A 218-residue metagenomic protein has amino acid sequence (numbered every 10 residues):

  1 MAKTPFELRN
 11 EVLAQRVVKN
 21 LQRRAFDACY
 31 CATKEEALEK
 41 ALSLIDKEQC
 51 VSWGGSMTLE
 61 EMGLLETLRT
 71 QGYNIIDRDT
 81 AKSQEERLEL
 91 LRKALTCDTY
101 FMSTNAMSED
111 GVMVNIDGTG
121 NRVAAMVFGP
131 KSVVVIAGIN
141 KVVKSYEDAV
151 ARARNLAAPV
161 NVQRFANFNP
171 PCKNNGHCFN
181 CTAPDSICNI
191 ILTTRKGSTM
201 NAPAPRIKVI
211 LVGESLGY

Functional and structural regions predicted by a protein language model:
M1-K3, R23-A25, G72-I75, E86-L88 (+2 more regions): N-terminal start-of-chain detector that recognizes signal peptides and the immediate post-cleavage beginning
M1-R24, C29, Q49, E86-L88 (+3 more regions): SAM-dependent methyltransferases
T4-N10, F26, M62, Y100 (+3 more regions): Aromatic-residue detector
T4-P5, D79-A81, V133-N140: Flexible, glycine/proline-enriched loop segments at strand-loop-helix junctions that form or flank small-ligand binding
N10-L91, T96-Y100: N-terminal active-site beta-alpha-beta segment that forms phosphate/nucleotide-binding and substrate-recognition loops
L95-Y218: Conserved phosphate- and dinucleotide-binding cores of soluble alpha/beta proteins, encompassing both enzyme active
